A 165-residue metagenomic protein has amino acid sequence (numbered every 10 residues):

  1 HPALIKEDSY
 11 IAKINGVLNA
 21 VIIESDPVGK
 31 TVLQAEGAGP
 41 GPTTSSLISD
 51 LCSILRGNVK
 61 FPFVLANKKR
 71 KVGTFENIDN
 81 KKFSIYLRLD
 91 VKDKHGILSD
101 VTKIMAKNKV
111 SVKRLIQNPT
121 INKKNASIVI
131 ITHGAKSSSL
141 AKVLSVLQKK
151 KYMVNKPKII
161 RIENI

Functional and structural regions predicted by a protein language model:
H1-K92: Catalytic, metal-anchored helix/loop core of enzyme active sites in primary metabolism
L51-I165: A conserved regulatory-domain signal marking ACT and ACT-like small-molecule sensing domains and adjacent regulatory
